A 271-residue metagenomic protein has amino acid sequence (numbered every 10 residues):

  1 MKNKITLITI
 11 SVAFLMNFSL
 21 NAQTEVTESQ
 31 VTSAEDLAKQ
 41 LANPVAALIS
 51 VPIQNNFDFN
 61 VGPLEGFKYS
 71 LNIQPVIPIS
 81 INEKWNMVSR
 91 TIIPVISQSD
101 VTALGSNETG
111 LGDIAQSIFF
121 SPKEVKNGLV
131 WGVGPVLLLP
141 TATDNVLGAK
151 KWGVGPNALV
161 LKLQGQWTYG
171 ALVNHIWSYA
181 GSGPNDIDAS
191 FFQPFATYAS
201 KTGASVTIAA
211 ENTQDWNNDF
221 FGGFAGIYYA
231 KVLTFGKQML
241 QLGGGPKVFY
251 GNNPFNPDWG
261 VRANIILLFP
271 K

Functional and structural regions predicted by a protein language model:
M1-I8: Bacterial N-terminal signal peptides that target proteins for export
I8-N17: Bacterial N-terminal signal peptides
F18-A22: Sec/Tat signal peptide C-region and signal peptidase I cleavage site
T24-K271: Transmembrane beta-barrel domains of Gram-negative outer membranes and organellar outer membranes
